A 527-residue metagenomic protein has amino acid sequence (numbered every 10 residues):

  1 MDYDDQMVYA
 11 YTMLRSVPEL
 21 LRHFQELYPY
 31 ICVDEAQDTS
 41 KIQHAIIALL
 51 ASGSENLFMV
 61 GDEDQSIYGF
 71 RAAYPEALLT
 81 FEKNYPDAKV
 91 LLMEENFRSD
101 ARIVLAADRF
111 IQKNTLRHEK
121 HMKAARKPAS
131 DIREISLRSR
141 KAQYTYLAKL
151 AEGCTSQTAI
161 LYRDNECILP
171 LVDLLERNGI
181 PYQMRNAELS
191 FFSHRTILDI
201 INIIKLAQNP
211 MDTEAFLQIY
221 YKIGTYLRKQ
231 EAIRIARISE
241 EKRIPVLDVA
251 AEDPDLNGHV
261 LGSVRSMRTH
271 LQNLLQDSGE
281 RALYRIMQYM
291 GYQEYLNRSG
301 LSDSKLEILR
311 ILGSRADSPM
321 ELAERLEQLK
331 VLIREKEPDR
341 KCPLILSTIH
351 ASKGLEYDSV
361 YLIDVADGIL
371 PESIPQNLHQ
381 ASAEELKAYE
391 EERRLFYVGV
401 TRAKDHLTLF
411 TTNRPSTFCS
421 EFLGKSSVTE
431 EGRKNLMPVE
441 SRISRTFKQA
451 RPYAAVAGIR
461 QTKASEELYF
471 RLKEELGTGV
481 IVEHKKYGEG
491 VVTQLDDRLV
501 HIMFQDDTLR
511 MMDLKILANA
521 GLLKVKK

Functional and structural regions predicted by a protein language model:
M1, E55, I111-K120, I244 (+2 more regions): Proline-centered turn/helix-capping motifs that create local helix->coil transitions or kinks
M1-L79, E95-S99: Conserved helicase NTPase motor core
G53-N56, D62-D64, Y85-V90, P128-I132 (+3 more regions): Short glycine-/polar-rich loops that comprise or flank the Walker A/P-loop and associated switch/sensor motifs
E63-I67, A72-E76, N96-D100, N165-C167 (+5 more regions): Conserved nucleotide-binding/hydrolysis micro-motifs of P-loop NTPases
P86-K89, E94-P181, Q208, R471-K473: Helicase P-loop NTPase motor core
A159-Y220: Long, highly charged, low-complexity intrinsically disordered interaction regions that mediate electrostatic DNA/RNA
I203-G432: Conserved helicase C-terminal RecA-like lobe
A366-T508, M512, N519, V525: C-terminal accessory regions
